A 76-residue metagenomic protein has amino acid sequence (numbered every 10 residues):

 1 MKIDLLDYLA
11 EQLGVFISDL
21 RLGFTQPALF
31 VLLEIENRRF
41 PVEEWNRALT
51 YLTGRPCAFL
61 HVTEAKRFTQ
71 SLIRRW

Functional and structural regions predicted by a protein language model:
M1-A10, R38-N46: Short, charge-rich amphipathic segments
K2-V31: N-terminal acidic leader/helix
Y8, Q12, A48-Y51, F68-L72: Charge-rich, solvent-exposed alpha-helical interaction surfaces
D19-F24, R38, V42, A58-V62: Alpha-helix N-cap/helix-initiation sites
L22, P41-L49, S71-R75: Aromatic-enriched hydrophobic runs in primary sequence
L32-G54: Short aromatic-glycine-(Arg/Gly/Cys) micro-motifs in beta-strand/loop hairpins
T53-W76: Short, compact, well-ordered microdomains
